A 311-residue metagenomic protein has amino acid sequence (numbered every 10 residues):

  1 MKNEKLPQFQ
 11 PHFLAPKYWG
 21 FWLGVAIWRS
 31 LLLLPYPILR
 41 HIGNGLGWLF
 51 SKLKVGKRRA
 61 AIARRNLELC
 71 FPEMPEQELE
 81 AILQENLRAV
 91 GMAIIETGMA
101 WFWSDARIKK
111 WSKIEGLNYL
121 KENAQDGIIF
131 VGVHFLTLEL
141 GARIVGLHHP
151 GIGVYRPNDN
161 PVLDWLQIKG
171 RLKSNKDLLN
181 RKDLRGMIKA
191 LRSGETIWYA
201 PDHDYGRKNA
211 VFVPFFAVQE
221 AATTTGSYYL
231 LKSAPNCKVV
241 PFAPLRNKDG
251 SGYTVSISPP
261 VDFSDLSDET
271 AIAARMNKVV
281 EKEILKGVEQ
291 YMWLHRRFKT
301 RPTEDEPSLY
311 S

Functional and structural regions predicted by a protein language model:
K2-G132, D164-K169, K173-N175: Membrane-anchoring hydrophobic helices of lipid-metabolizing enzymes
K2-K5, P11, E73, E80-Q84 (+3 more regions): Non-catalytic C-terminal accessory region of glycerolipid acyltransferases and related lyso-lipid remodeling enzymes
Q8-K17, P150-P157, D202: An N-terminal domain-start capping segment
L32-P37, L136-G141, L191, E195-D202: Short, composition-biased local secondary-structure segments
I94-G98, H134-L138, A142, E283: Juxtamembrane/interfacial segments around transmembrane helices
Q125-K182, R207-V211, Q219-E220: Catalytic core of membrane glycerolipid acyltransferases/transacylases, capturing the structured, soluble-facing
